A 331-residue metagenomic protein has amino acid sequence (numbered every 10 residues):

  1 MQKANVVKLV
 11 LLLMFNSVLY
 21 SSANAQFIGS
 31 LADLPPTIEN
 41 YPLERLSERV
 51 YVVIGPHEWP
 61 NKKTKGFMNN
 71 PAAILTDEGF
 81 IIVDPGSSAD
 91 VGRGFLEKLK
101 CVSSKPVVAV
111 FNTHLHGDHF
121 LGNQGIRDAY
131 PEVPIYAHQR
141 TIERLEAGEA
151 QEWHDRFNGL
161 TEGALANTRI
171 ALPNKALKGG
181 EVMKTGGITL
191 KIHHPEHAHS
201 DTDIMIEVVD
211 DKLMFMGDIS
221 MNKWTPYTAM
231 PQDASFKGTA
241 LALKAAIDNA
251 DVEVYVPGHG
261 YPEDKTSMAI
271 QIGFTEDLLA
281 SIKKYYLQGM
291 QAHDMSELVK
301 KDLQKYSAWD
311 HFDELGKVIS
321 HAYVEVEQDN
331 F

Functional and structural regions predicted by a protein language model:
M1-K8: Positively charged n-region of N-terminal signal peptides that target proteins for export
K8-V18: Bacterial N-terminal signal peptides
S21-A25: Boundary at the C-terminal end of the N-terminal hydrophobic targeting segment
Q26-D33, D248-E253, P262-F331: Accessory terminal helices/loops
E48-K98, I206-M216: Conserved beta-strand hairpin/beta-sheet module of binuclear metal-dependent hydrolase folds, prominently
R49, I74, D84, L99 (+10 more regions): Divalent metal-coordination and catalytic microenvironments
G79-I81, S87-A89, V182, T189 (+1 more regions): Metallo-beta-lactamase
E97, C101-K178, V182, D201 (+1 more regions): Active-site HxH/HxHxD metal-binding segment of metal-dependent hydrolases
